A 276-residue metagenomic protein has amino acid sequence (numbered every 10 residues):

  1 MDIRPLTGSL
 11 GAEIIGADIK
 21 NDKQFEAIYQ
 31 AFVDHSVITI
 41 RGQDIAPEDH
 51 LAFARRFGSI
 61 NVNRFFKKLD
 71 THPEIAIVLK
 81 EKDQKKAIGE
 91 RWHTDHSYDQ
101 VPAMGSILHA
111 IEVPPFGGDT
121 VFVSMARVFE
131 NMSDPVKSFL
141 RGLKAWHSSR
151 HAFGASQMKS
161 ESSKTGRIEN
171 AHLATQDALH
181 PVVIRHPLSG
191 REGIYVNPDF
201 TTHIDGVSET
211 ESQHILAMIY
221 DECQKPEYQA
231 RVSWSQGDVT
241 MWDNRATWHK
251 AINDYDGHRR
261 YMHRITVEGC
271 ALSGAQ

Functional and structural regions predicted by a protein language model:
M1-V239, N244-Q276: Non-heme Fe(II) oxygenase catalytic core, chiefly the N-lobe of the double-stranded beta-helix
